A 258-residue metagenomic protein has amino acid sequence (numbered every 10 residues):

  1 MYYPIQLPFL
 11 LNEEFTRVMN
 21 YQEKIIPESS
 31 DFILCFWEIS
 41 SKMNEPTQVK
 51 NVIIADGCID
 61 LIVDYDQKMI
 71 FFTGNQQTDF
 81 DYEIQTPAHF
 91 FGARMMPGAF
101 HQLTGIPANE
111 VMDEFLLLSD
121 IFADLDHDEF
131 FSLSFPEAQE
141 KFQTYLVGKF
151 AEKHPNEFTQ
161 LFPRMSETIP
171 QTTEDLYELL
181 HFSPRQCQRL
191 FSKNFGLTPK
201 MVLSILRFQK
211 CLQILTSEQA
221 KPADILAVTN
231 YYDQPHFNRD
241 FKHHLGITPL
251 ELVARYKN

Functional and structural regions predicted by a protein language model:
M1-T159, M165-E174, L180-P184, T198 (+3 more regions): Alpha-helical bundle regulatory/interaction domains
E140-V147, R189-S192, D240: A broadly conserved amphipathic alpha-helix scaffold signal in soluble, globular proteins
K153-E157, R164-M165, F191-L215, D240-K257: Alpha-helical DNA-contacting segments of helix-turn-helix folds
